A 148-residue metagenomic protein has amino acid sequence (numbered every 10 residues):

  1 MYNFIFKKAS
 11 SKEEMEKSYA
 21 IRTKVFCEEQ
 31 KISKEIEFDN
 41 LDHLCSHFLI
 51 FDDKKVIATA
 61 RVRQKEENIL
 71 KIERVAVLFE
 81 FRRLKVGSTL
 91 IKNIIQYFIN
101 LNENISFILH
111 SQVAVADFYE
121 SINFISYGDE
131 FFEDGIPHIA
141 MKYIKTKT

Functional and structural regions predicted by a protein language model:
M1-K12, K147-T148: Conserved N-terminal entry element of GNAT/NAT acetyltransferase domains
K34-A60: Conserved beta-hairpin
L49, K55-Q64, N68-A76: Conserved beta-strand in the GNAT
Q64-I72, R82, L101-I105, E133-H138: A conserved beta-turn-beta hairpin within the catalytic core of GNAT-like acetyltransferases that forms part
V77, R83-Q96: Conserved acetyl-CoA-binding loop-helix of GNAT-fold acetyltransferases
I91, F98-S111: Conserved GNAT acetyl-CoA-binding A-motif
Q112-V113, F132-T148: C-terminal "cap" of GNAT-fold acetyltransferases
E120-D129: Conserved acetyl-CoA-binding loop of GNAT-fold acetyltransferases
